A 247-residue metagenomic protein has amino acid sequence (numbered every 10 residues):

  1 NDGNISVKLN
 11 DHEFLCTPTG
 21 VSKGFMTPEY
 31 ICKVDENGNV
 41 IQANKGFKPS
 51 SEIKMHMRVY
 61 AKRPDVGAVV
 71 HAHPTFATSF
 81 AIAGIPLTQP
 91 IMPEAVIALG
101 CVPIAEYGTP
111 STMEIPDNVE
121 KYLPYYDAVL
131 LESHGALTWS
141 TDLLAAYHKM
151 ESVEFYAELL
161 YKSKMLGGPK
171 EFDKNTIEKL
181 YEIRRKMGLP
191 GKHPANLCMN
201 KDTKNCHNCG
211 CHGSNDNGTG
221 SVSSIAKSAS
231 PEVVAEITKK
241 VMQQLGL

Functional and structural regions predicted by a protein language model:
N1-L247: Glycine-rich flexible loops
